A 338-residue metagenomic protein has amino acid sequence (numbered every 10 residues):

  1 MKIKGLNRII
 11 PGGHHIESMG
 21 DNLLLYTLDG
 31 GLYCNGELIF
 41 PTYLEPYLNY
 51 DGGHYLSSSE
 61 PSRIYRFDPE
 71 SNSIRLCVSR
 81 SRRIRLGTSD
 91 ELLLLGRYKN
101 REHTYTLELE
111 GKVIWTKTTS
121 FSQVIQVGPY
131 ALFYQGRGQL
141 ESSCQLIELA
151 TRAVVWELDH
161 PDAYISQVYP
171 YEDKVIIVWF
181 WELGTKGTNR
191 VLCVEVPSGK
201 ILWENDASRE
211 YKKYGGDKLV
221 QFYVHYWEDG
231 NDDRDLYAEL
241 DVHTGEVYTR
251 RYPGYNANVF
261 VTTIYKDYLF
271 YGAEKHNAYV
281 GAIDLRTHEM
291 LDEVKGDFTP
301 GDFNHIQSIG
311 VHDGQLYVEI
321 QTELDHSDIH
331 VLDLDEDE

Functional and structural regions predicted by a protein language model:
M1-Y33, E338: An edge-strand/N-cap motif at the start of beta-rich repeat modules
K4-I10, G36-T42, S71-V78, G111-K117 (+4 more regions): A short beta-strand motif characteristic of beta-propeller blades
I9-D21, P41-G53, V78-E91, T116-Y130 (+5 more regions): Repeated scaffold domains used in trafficking and secretory/extracellular systems, primarily beta-propellers
E17-T27, L38, Y47-S59, G87-K99 (+5 more regions): Short beta-strand elements that form the blades of beta-propeller/WD-repeat-like and other beta-sheet-rich scaffold
D29-Y33, P61-R66, N100-T106, Q139-Q145 (+4 more regions): Structural motif
N100-P197: Solenoidal tandem-repeat scaffolds enriched in leucines and small polar residues
N205-D206, G215, F222-N304: Intrinsically disordered, low-complexity segments enriched in Gly and acidic/Ser/Thr residues that form flexible
D297-F298, D302-E338: Blade-level signature of beta-propeller repeat domains, shared across WD40, Kelch, NHL, RCC1 and BNR/Asp-box propellers
